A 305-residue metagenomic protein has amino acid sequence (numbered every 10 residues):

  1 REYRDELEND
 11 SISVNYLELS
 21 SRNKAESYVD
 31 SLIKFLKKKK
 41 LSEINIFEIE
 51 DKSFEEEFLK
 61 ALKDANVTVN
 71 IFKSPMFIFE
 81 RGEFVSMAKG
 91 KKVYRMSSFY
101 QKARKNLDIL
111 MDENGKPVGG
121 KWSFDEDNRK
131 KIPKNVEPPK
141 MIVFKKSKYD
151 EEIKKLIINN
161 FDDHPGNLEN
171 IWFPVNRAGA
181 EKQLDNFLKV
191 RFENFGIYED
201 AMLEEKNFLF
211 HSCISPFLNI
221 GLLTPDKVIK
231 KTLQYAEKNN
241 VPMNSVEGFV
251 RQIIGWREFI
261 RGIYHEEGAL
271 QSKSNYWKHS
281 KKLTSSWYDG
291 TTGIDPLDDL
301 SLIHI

Functional and structural regions predicted by a protein language model:
R1-E6, E26-I33, T232: Histidine-anchored nucleotide/phosphate-binding helix
R1-L19: N-terminal beta-strand-loop-alpha-helix module at the start of alpha/beta ligand-binding or catalytic domains
L17-L19, I46-I49, F72, I220 (+1 more regions): Short His-Asn-centered micro-motif
S20-E26: Acidic-and-aromatic substrate-binding clefts and catalytic sites of carbohydrate-active enzymes
S27-F173: Beta-rich, aromatic/charged-enriched effector core domains that present basic-aromatic interfaces for binding
N106-V250, I260: Glycine/tryptophan-enriched, flexible segments
R251-D298: Aromatic-anchored, charged helix-turn/loop surface patch used as a conserved interaction hotspot
I303-I305: Conserved small/polar residues in nucleotide/adenosyl-binding loops
